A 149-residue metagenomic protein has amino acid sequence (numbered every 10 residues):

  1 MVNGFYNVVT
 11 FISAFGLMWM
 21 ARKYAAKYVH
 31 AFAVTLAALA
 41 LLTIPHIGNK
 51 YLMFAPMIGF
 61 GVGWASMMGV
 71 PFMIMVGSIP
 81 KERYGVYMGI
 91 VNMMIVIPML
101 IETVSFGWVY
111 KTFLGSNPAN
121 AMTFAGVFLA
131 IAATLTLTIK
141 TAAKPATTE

Functional and structural regions predicted by a protein language model:
N7-F15, L100: Residue-level signature of mid-helix packing/kink "hotspots" within the transmembrane helices of 12-pass Major
I12-A26, Y110: Helix-to-loop junctions at the C-terminal end of transmembrane segments in multipass secondary transporters
T35-G48: C-terminal ends and interior cores of transmembrane alpha-helices in multi-pass membrane transporters/permeases
L52-S66: Hydrophobic core of transmembrane alpha-helices in multi-pass small-molecule transporters, especially MFS/SLC-type
S66-P80: Intracellular juxtamembrane helix-capping segments at the cytosolic ends of symmetry-related transmembrane helices
I79-V91: Loop-to-transmembrane helix entry/capping segments in MFS-fold secondary transporters and related SLC/MFSD carriers
W108-L129: A membrane-interface helix-boundary motif in multi-pass transporters
T123-E149: Multi-pass alpha-helical transporter architecture, strongest for 12-TM Major Facilitator/SLC carriers used
